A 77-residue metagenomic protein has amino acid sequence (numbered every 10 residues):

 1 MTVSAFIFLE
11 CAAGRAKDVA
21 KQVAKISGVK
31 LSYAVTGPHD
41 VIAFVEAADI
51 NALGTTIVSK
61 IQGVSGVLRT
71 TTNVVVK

Functional and structural regions predicted by a protein language model:
M1-K77: A compositional/biophysical signature of low hydrophobicity enriched in polar/charged and small residues
